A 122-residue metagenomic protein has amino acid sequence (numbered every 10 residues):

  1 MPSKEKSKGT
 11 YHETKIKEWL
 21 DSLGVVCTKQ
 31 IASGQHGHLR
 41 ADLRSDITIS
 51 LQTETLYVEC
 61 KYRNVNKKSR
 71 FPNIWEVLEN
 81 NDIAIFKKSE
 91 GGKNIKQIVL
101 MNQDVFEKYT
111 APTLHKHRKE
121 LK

Functional and structural regions predicted by a protein language model:
M1-K122: Catalytic phosphate/metal-binding cores of nucleic-acid and nucleotide-processing enzymes, i.e., regions that mediate
